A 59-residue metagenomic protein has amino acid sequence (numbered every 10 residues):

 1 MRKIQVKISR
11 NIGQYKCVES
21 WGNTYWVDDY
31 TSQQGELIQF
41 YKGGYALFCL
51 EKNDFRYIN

Functional and structural regions predicted by a protein language model:
M1-K3, R56-N59: Short intrinsically disordered terminal tails
K3-K52: Basic/aromatic-rich interaction segments and small domains that mediate binding to polyanionic partners
